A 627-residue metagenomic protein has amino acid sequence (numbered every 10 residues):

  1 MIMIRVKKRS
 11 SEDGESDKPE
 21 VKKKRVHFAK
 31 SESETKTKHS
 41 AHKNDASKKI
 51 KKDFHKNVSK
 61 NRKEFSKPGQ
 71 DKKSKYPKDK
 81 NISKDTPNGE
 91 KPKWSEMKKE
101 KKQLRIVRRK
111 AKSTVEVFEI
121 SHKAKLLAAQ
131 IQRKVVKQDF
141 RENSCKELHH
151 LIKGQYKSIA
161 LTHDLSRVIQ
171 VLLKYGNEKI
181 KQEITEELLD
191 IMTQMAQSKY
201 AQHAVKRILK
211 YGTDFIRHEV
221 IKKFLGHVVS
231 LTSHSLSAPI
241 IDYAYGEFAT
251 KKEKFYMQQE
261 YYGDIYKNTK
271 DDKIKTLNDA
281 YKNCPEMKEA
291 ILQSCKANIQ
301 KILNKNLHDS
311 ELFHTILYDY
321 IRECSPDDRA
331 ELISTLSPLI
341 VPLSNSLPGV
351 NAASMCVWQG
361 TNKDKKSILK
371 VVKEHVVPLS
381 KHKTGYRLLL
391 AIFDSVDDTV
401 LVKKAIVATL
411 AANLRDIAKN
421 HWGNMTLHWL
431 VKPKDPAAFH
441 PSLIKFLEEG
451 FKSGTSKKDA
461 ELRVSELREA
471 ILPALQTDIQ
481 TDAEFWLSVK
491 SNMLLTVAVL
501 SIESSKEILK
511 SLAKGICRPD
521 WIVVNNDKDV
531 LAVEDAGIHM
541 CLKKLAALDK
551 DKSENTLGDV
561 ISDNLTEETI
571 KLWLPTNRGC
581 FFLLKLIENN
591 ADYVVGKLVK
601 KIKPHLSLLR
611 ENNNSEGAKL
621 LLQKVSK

Functional and structural regions predicted by a protein language model:
I2-K627: Eukaryotic gene-expression regulator signature that favors modular helical reader/repeat domains and their
